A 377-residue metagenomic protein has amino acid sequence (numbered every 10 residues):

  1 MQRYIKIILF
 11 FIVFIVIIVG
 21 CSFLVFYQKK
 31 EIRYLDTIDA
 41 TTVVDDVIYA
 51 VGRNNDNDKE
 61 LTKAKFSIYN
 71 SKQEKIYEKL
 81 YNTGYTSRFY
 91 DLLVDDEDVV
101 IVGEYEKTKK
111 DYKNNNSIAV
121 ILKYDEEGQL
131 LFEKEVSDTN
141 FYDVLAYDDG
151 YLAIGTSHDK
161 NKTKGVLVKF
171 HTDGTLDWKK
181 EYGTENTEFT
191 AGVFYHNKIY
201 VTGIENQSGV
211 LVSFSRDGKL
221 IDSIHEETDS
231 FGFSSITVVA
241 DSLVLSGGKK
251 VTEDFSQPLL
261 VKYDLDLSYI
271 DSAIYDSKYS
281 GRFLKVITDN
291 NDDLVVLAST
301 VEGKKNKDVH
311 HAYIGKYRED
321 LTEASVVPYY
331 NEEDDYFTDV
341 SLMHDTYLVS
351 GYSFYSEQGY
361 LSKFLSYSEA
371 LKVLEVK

Functional and structural regions predicted by a protein language model:
M1-I17: N-terminal Sec-pathway targeting helices
S22-K377: A sequence-level/structural motif corresponding to short, flexible coil/turn segments enriched in small polar residues
